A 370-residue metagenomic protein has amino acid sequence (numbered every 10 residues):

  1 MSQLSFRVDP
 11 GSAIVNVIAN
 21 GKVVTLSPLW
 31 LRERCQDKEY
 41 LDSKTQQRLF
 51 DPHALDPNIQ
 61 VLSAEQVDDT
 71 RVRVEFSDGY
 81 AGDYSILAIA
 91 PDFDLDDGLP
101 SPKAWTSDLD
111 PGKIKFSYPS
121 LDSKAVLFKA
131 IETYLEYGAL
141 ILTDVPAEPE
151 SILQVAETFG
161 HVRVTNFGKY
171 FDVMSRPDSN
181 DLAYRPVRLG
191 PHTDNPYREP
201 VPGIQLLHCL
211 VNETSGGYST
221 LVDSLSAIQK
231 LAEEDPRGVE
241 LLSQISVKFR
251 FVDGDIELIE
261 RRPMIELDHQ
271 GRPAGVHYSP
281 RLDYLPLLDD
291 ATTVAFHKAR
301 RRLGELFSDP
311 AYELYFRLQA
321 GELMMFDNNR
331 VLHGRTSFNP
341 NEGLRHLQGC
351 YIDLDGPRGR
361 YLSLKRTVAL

Functional and structural regions predicted by a protein language model:
M1-S123: Motif-centric detector for short Cys/His coordination patterns
P102-K129, T133-A139, D144-L370: Active-site environment of non-heme Fe oxygenases that use a 2-His-1-carboxylate facial triad
